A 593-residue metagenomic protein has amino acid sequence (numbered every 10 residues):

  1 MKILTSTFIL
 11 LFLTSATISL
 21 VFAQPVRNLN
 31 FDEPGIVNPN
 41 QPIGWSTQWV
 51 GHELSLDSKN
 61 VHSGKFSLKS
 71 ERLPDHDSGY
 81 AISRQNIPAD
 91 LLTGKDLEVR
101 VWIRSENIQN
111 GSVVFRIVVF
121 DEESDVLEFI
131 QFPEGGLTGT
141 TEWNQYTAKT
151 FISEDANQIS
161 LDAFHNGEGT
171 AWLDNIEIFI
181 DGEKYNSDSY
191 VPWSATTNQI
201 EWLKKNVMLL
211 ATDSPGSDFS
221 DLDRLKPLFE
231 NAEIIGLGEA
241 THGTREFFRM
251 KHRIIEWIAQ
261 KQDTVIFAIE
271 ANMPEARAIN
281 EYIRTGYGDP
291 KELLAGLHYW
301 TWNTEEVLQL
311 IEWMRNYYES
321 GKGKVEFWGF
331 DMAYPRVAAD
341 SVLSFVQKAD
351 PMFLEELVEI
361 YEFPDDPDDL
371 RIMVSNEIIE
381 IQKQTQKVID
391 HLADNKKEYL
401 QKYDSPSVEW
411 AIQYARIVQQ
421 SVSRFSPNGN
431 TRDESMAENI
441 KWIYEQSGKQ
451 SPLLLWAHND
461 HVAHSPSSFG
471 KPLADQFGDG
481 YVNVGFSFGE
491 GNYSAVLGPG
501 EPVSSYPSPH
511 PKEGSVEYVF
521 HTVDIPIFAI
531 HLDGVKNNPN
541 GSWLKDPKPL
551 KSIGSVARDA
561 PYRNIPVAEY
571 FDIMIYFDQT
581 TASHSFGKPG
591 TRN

Functional and structural regions predicted by a protein language model:
M1-P25: Bacterial Sec-dependent N-terminal signal peptides
T5-S6, I36, L68, I254 (+1 more regions): Intrinsically disordered, low-complexity segments enriched in glycine/proline and serine/threonine
L10, S55, I87-P88, E134-G135 (+5 more regions): A general structural-boundary detector
L13, R84, A163-H165, W202 (+1 more regions): Short, functionally important structural connectors and interaction interfaces within domains
T17-S19, R27, L97, W172 (+3 more regions): Generic detector of short, well-ordered, non-transmembrane alpha-helical segments enriched in hydrophobic residues
F22-T197: Extracellular and organelle-lumenal recognition/adhesion modules and their flexible linkers in secreted
I108, G182-N593: Structured catalytic-domain cores with a bias toward divalent-metal coordination
